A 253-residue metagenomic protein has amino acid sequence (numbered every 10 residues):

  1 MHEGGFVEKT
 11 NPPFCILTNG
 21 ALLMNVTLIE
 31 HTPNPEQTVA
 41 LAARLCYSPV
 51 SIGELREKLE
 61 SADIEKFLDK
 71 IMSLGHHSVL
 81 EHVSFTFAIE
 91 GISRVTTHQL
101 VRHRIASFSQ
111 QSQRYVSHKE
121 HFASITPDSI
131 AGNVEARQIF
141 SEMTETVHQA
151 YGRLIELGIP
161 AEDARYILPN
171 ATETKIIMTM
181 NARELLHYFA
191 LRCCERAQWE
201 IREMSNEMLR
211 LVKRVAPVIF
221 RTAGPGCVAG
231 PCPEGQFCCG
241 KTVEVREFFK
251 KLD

Functional and structural regions predicted by a protein language model:
E8-D253: Family-specific signature for flavin-dependent thymidylate synthase
